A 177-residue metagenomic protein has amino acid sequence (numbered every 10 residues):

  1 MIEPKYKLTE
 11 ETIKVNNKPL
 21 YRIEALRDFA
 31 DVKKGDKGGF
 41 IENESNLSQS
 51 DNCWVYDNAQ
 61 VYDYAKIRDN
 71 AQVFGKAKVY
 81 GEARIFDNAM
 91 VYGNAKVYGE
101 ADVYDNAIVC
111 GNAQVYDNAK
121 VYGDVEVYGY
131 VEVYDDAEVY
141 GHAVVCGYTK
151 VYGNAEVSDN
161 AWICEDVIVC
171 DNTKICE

Functional and structural regions predicted by a protein language model:
M1-D51, D171: Terminal amphipathic alpha-helical/low-complexity segments used for targeting or macromolecular assembly
D51-E177: A detector of tandem-repeat and repeat-rich interaction/domain scaffolds
